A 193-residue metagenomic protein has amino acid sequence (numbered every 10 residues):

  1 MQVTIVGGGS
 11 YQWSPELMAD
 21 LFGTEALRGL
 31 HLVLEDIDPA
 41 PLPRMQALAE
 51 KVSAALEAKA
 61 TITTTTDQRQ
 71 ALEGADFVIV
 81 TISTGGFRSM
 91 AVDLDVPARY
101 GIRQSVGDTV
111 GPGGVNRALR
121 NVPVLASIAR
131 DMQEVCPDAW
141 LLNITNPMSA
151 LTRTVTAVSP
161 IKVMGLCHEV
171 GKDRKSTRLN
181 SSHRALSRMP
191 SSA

Functional and structural regions predicted by a protein language model:
T4-R28, L32: N-terminal Rossmann-like dinucleotide-binding module
E25-L27, V52-K59, S159: Short helix-capping segments at alpha-helix termini
A26-E50: NAD(P)-binding Rossmann-fold cofactor-contacting core
L30, G86-F87, L186: Short glycine-rich, flexible loops that bind phosphorylated cofactors or substrates
E35-P41, A55-D138: Rossmann-like NAD(P)-binding element
I82, T145, S181: Glycine-rich, N-terminal phosphate-binding loop of Rossmann-like dinucleotide-binding domains
A126-Q133, P137-R178: Rossmann-like dinucleotide-binding core of oxidoreductases
L179-A193: Single conserved hydrophobic/aromatic residue that forms the stacking wall/gate of nucleotide- or nucleobase-binding
